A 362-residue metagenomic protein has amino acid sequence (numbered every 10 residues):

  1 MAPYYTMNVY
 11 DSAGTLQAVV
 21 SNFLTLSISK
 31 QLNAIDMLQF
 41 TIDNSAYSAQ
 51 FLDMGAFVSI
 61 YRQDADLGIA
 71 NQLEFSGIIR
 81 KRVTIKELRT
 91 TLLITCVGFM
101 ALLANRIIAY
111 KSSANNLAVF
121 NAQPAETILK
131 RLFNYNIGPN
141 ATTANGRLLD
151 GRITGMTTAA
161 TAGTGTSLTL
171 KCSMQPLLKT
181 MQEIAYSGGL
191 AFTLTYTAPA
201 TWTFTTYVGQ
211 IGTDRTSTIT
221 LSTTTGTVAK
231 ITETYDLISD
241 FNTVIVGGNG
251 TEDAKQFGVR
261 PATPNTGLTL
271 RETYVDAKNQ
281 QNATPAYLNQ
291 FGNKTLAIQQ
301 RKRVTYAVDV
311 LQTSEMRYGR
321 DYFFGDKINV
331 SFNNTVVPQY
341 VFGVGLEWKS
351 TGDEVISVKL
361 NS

Functional and structural regions predicted by a protein language model:
M1-T127: Beta-strand-rich assembly/attachment modules of structural machines
A2-N8, A118, K179-Q182, F204 (+2 more regions): Acidic, small/polar-enriched beta strand-loop surface segments
V19-T25, T164-L168, T224-T232, V341-G343 (+1 more regions): A broad structural signal for short, well-ordered beta-strand segments within beta-sheet-rich domains
I28-A46, T90-L102, V246, R301-S314 (+2 more regions): Oligomerization/assembly interface segments of phage tail-like spikes and tubes
N44, G98-M100, Y196, G250 (+1 more regions): A mature extracytoplasmic/lumenal domain signature
F51-V58, S173-Q175, S222, G325: Glycine-centered loop/turn motifs
D66-V97, T193-T195, K327-V358: Short beta-strand and beta-hairpin "edge-sheet" elements
V97-L237: Charged- and aromatic-enriched interaction segments used to assemble and dock large macromolecular complexes
